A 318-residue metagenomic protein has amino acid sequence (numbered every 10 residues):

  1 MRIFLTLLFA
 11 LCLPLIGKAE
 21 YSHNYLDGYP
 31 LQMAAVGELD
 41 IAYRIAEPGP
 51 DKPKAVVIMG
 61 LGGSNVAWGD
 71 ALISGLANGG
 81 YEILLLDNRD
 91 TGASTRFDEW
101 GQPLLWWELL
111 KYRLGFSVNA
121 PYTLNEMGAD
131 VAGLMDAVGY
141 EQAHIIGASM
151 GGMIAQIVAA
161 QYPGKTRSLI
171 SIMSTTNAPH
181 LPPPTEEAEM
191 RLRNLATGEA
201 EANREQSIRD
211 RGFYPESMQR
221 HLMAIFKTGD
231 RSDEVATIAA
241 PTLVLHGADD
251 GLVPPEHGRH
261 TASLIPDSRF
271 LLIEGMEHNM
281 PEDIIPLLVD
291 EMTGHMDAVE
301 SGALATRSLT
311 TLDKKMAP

Functional and structural regions predicted by a protein language model:
L39-L109: Conserved HGGG/HGGXW glycine-rich cap/lid loop of the alpha/beta-hydrolase fold
P121, N125-A143: Conserved acidic catalytic loop of the alpha/beta-hydrolase fold
E141-H180: Conserved hydrolase catalytic core segment
S171-M223: Helix-rich cap/lid subdomain of alpha/beta-hydrolase
S217-E234, A240: Active-site nucleophile elbow and catalytic-triad environment of alpha/beta-hydrolase enzymes
I238, V244-H246: Short beta-strand/loop motif that positions the catalytic acidic residue of the alpha/beta-hydrolase fold
D249-V253: Acidic catalytic loop of the alpha/beta-hydrolase fold
S268, L272-P318: Catalytic active-site module of serine/aspartate enzymes centered on a nucleophile-bearing elbow/loop
